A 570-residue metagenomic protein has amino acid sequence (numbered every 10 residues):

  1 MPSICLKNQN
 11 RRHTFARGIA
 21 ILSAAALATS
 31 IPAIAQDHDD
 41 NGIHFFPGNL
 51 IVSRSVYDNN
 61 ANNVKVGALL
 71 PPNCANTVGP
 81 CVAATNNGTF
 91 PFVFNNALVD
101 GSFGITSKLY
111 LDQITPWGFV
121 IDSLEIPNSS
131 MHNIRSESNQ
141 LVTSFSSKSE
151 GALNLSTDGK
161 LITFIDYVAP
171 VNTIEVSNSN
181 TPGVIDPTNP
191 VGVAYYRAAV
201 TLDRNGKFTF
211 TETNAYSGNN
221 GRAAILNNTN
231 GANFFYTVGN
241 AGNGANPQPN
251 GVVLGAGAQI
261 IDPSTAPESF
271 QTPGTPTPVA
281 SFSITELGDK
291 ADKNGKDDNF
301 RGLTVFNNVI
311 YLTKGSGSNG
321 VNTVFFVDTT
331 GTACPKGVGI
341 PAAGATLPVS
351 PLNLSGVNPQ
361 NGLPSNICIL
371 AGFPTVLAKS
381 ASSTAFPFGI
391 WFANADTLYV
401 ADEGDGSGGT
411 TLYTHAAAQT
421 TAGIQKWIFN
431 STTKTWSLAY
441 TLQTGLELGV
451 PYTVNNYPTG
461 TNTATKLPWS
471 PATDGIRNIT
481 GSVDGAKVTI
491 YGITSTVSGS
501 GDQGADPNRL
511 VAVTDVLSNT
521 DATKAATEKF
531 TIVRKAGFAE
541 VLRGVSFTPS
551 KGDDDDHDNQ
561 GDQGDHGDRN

Functional and structural regions predicted by a protein language model:
M1-F15: N-terminal secretory signal peptides that target proteins for export/translocation
N10-R12, A20, Q563-H566: Intrinsically disordered, low-complexity segments enriched in glycine/proline and serine/threonine
G18-S30: Bacterial N-terminal signal peptides
L22, H38, G567-N570: RTX-like calcium-binding, glycine/aspartate-rich low-complexity repeat tracts
I31-A35: Sec/Tat signal peptide C-region and signal peptidase I cleavage site
Q36-D554: Beta-propeller fold recognition
D554-N570: Ser/Thr/Gly/Pro-rich low-complexity, disordered linker/stalk segments of secreted and cell-surface proteins
